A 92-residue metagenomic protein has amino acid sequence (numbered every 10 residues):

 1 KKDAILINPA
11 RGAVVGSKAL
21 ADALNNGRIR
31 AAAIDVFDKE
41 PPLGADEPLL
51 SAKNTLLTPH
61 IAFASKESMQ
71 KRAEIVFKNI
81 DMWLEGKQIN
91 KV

Functional and structural regions predicted by a protein language model:
K1-D3: Short glycine-dipeptide loop
I5-V92: Rossmann-like dinucleotide-binding domain for NAD(H)/NADP(H)
